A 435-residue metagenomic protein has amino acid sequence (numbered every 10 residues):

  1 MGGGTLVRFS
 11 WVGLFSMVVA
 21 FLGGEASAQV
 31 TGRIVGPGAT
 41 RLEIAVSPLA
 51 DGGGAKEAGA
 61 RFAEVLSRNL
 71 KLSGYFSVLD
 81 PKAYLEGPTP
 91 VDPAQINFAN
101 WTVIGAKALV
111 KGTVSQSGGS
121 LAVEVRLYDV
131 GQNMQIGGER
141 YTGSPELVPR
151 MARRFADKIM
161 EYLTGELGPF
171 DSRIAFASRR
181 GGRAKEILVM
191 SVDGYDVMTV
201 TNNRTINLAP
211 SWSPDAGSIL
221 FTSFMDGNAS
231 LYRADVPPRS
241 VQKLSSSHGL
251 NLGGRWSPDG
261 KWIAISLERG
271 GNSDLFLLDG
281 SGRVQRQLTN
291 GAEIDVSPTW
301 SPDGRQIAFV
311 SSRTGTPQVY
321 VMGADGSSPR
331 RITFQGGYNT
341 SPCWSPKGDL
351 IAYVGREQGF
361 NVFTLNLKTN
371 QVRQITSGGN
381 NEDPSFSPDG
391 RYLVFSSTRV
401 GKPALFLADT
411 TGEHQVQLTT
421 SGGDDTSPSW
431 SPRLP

Functional and structural regions predicted by a protein language model:
V30, D92-K158: Amphipathic beta-strand/beta-sheet edge segments enriched in Tyr/Trp
R33-N97, V110, V114-Q116: Short beta-strand->alpha-helix linker/helix-N-cap micro-motif that forms a surface specificity/interaction loop
S120-A122, G182-L188, N228-Y232, N272-F276 (+3 more regions): Structural motif
G168-F170, P214-D215, P258-D259, P302-D303 (+3 more regions): Residue-level detector of Asp-centered blade-edge/turn motifs that repeat once per structural unit in beta-propeller
I174, I219, G260-I263, G304-A308 (+2 more regions): Hydrophobic beta-strand positions that form the internal "hydrophobic ladder" of WD40/Gbeta-like beta-propeller blades
S191-L208, A234-L252, L278-V296, M322-Y338 (+2 more regions): Multi-bladed beta-propeller domains
